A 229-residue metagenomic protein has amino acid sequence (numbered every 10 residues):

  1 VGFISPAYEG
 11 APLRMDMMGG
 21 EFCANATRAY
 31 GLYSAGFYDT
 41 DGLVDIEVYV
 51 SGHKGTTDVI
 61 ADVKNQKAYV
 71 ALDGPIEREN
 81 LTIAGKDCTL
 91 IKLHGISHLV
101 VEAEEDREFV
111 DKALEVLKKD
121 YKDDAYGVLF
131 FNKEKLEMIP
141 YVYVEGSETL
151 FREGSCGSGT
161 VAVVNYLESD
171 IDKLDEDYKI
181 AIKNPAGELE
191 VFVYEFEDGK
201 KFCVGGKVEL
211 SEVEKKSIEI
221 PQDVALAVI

Functional and structural regions predicted by a protein language model:
V1-K67, T82, T89-K92, S97-I229: A glycine-rich beta-to-alpha transition motif near the start of alpha/beta enzyme domains, typified by
V70-L72: Internal, conserved structured core segments that host functional sites
E77: C-terminal binding/interaction regions
